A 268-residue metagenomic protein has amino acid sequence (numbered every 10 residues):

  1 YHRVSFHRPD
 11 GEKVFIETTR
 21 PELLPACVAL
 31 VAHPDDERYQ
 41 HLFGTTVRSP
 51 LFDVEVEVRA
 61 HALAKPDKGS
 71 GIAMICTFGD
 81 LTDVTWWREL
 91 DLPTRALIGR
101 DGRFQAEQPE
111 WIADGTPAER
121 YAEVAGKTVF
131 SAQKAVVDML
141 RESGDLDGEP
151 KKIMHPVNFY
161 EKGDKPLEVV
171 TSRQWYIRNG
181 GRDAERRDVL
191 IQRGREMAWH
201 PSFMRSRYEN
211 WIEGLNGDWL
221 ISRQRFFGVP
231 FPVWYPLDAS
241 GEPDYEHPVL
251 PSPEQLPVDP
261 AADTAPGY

Functional and structural regions predicted by a protein language model:
Y1-D101, E107, W111, L190-S222 (+2 more regions): NTP-handling and nucleic-acid-processing catalytic cores
S5-H7, W211-Y268: Gly/Pro-rich turn-and-neighbor structural signature
Q40-G44, W111-Q133: A glycine-biased structural micro-motif
R88, R141, E161: Anion (oxyanion) recognition and catalysis
G102, V136, Y160: Active-site cavity-forming subdomains of large catalytic enzyme subunits
K127-M154: Phosphate/diphosphate-binding loops
K152-G163, V233-A239: A glycine-rich phosphate-binding loop feature that marks nucleotide/adenosyl-phosphate handling sites
H155-A198: Glycine-rich loop/linker segments at domain edges
